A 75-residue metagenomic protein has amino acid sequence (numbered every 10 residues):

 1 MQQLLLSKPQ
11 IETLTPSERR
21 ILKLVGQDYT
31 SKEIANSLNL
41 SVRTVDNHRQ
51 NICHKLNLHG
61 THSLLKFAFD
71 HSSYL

Functional and structural regions predicted by a protein language model:
M1-P9, S72-Y74: N-terminal regulatory/sensing modules of transcriptional regulators
L5-V42: Helix-turn-helix DNA-binding segment
S31, R49, T61: Helix-turn-helix DNA-binding elements, focusing on the entry/boundary residues of the two helices that contact DNA
N36, H48-N51, L65: Intrinsically disordered and other compositionally biased segments
C53-L75: Basic, Lys/Arg-enriched C-terminal extension of HTH/homeodomain DNA-binding domains
